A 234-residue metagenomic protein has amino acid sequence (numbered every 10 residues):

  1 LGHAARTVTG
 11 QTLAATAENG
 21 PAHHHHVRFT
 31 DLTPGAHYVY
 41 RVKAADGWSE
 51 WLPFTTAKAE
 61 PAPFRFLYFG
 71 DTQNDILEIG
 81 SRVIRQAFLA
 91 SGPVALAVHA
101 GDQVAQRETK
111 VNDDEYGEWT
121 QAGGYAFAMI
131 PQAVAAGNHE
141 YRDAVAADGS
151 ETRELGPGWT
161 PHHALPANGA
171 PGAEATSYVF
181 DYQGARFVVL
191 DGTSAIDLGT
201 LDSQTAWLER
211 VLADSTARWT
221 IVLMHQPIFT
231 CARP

Functional and structural regions predicted by a protein language model:
L1-Y68, Q73, L89-G92, T220: Acidic, histidine-bearing metal-coordination/catalytic regions of metal-dependent phosphoesterases
A4-P21, L67-R82, Q106-V111, S150-R153 (+4 more regions): Acidic/histidine-rich helix-loop elements that form or flank divalent-metal/phosphate-binding sites at the catalytic
H26-F29, H37-P53, D113-T216, T220 (+1 more regions): Extended active-site neighborhood of metal-dependent phosphoesterases/phosphodiesterases
L67-G70, L96-D102, Q132-N138, L190-D191 (+1 more regions): Active-site neighborhood of phospho(di)ester-bond hydrolases with catalytic His/Asp-centered motifs
G80-A87, Q204, L208: Generic hydrophobic alpha-helical segments
I84-Q86, E140, H225: Extracytoplasmic/periplasmic solute-binding protein
F88-Q106: Active-site metal-binding motif and surrounding structural segment of the metallo-beta-lactamase
G101-R107, S215-R233: Short acidic, glycine-rich surface-loop motifs adjacent to enzyme active sites
